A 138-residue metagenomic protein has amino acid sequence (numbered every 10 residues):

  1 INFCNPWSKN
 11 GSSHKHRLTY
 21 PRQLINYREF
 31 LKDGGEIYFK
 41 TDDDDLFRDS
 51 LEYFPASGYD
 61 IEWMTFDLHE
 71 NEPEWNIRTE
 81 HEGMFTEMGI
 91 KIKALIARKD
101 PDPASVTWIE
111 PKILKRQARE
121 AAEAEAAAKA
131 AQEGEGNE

Functional and structural regions predicted by a protein language model:
I1-L18: A short SAM/SAH-binding and catalytic strip from SAM-dependent methyltransferases
S8-S13, T41-S57: Conserved class I S-adenosyl-L-methionine
R17-E36: A short glycine-rich, Lys/Arg-flanked "PGG" loop and its adjoining helix->strand segment in the class I
Y38-K40, E62-W63: A structural signal for short, well-ordered beta-strand segments and their strand-loop junctions that often border
I61-E138: SAM/dcSAM-binding transferase cores
